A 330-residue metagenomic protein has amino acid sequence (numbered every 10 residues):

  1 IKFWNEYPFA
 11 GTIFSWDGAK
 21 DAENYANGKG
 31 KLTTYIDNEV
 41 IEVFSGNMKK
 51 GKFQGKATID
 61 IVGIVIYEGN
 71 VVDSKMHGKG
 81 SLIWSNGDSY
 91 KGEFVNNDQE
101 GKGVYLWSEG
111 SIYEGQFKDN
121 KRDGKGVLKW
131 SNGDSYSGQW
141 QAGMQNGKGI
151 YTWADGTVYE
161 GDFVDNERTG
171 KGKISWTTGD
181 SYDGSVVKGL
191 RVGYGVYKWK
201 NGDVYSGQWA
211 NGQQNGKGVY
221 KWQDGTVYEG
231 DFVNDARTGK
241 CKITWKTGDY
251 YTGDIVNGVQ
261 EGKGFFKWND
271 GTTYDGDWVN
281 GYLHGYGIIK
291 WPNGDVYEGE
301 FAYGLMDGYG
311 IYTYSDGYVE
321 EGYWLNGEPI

Functional and structural regions predicted by a protein language model:
I1-I330: Glycine/tyrosine- and acidic-biased, solvent-exposed loop/turn segments at the edges of beta-strands
